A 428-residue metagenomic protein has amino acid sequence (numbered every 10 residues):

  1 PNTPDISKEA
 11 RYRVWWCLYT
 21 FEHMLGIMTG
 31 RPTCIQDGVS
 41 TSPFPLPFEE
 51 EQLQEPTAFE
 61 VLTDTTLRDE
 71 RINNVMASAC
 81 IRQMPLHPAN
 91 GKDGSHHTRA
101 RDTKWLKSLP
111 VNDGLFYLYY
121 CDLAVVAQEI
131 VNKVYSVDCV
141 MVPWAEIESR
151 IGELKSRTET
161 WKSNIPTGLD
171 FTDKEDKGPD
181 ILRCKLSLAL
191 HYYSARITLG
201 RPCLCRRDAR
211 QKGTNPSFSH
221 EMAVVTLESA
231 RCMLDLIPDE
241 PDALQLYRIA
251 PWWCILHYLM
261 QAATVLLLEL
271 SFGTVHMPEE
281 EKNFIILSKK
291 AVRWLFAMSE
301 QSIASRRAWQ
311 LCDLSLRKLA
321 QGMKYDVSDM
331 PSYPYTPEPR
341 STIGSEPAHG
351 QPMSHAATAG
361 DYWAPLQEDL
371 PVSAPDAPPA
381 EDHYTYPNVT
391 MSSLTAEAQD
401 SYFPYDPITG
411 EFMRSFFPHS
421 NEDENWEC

Functional and structural regions predicted by a protein language model:
P1-P47, W105-T160, N164, K174-F272 (+4 more regions): Extended, leucine-rich alpha-helical cores of fungal transcription factors
S40-M141, D329-R340: Acidic/Ser/Thr-rich, low-complexity mid-to-C-terminal regulatory regions of eukaryotic proteins
Q52-T63, L154-D170, V224-D242, K289-S315 (+4 more regions): Charged/polar, low-hydrophobicity segments characteristic of intrinsically disordered regions and flexible loops
E60, E70-N74, A79-M84, V225 (+5 more regions): Intrinsic-disorder/low-complexity peptide segments enriched for small residues
R71, K92-K104, P166-D176, D235-E240 (+2 more regions): Short, charged, low-hydrophobicity "junction" segments
I81-Q83, C312, L319, K324 (+3 more regions): Short intrinsically disordered, low-complexity segments
E146, Y247, Q301, D329 (+1 more regions): Intrinsically disordered, low-complexity transcriptional activation domains
A308-G344: Intrinsically disordered, low-complexity regulatory segments enriched in Ser/Pro/Gln/Gly
